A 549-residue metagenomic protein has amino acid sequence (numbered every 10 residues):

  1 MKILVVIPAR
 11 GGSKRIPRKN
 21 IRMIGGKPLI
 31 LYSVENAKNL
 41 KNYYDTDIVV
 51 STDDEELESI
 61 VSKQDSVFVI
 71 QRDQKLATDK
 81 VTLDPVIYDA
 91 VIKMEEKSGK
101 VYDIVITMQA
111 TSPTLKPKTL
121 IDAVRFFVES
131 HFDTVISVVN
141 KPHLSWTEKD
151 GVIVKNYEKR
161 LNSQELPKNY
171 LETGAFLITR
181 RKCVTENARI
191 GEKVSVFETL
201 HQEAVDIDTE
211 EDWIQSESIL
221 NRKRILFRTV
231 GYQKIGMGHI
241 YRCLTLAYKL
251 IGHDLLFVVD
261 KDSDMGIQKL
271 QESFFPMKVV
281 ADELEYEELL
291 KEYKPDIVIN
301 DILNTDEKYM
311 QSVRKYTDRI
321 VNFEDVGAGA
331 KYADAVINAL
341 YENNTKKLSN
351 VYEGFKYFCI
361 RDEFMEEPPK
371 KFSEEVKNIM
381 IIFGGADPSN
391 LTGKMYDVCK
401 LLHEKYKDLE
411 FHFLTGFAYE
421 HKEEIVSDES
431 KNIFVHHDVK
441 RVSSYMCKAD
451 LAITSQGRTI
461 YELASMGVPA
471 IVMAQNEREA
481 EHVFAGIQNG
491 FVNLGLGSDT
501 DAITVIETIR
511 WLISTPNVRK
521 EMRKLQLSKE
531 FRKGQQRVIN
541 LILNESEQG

Functional and structural regions predicted by a protein language model:
M1-P17: N-terminal nucleotide-binding beta1-loop-alpha1 segment
E55-I106, L115-D122, A281-Y293, N304-T305 (+1 more regions): Short phosphate-binding loop-to-helix
D79-K80, P85, D89, A110-L200: Conserved core of the sugar-phosphate nucleotidyltransferase
I190-D208, D212-Q215, A333-N390, H421: A nucleotide-sugar donor-handling region in carbohydrate enzymes
T209, F531-G549: C-terminal alpha-helical cap of glycosyltransferases
K377-A449: Donor-nucleotide binding loops and adjacent catalytic segments primarily of GT-B fold Leloir glycosyltransferases
C447-T459, V468: Acidic donor-binding loop of glycosyltransferase active sites
W511, V518-R532: A short, well-ordered alpha-helix in the C-terminal region of glycosyltransferases
